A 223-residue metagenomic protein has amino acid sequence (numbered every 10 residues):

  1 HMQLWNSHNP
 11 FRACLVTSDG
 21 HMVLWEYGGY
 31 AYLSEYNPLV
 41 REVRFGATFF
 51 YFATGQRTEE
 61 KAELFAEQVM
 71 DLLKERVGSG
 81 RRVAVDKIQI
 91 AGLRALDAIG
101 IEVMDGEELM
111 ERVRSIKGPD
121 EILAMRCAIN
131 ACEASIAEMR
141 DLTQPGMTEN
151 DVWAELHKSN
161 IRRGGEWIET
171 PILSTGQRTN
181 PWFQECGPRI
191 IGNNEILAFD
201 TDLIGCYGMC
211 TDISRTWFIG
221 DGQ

Functional and structural regions predicted by a protein language model:
H1-Q223: Active-site neighborhoods and metal-handling regions in enzymes and metal-associated proteins
